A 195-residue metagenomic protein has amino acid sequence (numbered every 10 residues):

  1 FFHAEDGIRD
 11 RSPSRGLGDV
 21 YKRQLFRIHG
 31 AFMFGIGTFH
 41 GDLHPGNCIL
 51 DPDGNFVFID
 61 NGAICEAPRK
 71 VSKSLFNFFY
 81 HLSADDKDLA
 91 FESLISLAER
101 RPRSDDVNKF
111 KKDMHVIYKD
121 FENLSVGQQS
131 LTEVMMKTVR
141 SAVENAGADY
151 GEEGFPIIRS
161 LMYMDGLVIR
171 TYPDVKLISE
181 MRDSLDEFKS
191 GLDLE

Functional and structural regions predicted by a protein language model:
F1-Y21: Single conserved hydrophobic/aromatic residue that forms the stacking wall/gate of nucleotide- or nucleobase-binding
R15-E195: Conserved catalytic cores of large enzyme domains
